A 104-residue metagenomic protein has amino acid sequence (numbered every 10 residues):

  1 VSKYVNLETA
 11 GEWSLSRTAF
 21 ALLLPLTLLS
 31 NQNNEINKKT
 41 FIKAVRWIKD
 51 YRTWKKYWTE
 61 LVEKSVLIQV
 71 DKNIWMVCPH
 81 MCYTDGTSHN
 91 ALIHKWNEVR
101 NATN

Functional and structural regions predicted by a protein language model:
V1-L29: Short alpha-helical segments that sit at the start of domains
S2, I42, I93-N97: Generic detector of well-ordered alpha-helical segments enriched in charged/polar residues, highlighting helical
W13-S16, L29-T84: Winged helix-turn-helix DNA-binding recognition segment
M81-N104: Short, amphipathic alpha-helical interaction segments positioned at domain boundaries
